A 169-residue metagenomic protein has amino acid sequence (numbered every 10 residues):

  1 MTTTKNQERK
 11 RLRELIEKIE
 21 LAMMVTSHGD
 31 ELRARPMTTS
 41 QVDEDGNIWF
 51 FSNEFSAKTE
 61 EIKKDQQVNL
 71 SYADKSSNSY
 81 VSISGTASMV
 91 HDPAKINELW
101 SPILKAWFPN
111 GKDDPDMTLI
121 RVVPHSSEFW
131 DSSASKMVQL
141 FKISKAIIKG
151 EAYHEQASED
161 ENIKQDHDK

Functional and structural regions predicted by a protein language model:
M1-E20, A157-S158, Q165-K169: N-terminal leader/targeting segments and the immediate start of mature chains
E14-G29, V68-Y72: A short, Trp-centered hydrophobic/proline-enriched beta-strand micro-motif
L32-M37: A positional/architectural concept
D45-W49: Short active-site oxyanion
F51-N53: Short His-Asn-centered micro-motif
E61-S126: Short, structured beta-strand-loop surface elements
P115-K169: C-terminal edge-of-domain segments
